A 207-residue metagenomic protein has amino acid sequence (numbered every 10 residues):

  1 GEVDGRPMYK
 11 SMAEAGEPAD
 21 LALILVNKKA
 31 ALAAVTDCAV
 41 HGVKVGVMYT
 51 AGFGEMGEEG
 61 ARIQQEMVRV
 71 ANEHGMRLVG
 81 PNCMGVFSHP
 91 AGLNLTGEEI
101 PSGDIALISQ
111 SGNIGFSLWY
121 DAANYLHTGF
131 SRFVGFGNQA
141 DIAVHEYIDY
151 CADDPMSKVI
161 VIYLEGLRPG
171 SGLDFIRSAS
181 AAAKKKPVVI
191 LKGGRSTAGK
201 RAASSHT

Functional and structural regions predicted by a protein language model:
G1-T207: Catalytic-core regions of core metabolic enzymes, especially those transforming organic acids/acyl-group intermediates
